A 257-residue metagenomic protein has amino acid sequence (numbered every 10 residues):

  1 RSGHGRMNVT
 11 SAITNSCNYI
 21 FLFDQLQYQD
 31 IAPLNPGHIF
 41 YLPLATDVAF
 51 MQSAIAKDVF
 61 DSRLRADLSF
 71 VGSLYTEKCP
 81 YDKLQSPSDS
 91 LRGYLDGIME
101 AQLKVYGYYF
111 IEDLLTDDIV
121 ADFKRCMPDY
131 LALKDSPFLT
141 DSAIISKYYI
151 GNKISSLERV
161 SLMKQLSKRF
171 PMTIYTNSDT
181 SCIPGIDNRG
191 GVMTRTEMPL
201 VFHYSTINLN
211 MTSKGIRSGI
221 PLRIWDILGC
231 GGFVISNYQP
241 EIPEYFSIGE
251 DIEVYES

Functional and structural regions predicted by a protein language model:
R1-K134: Catalytic core of nucleotide-activated saccharide and alditol-phosphate transferases
R6-N8, A12-T14, Q29-G37, Y41-L42 (+2 more regions): Catalytic binding pocket for nucleotide-activated donors in carbohydrate/polymer assembly enzymes
Q27, E158-L162, V201: Alpha-helical packing segments of well-folded alpha/beta enzyme cores
A49-V59, S156-L157, G191-T196: A Trp-anchored, charged/polar loop motif used as the substrate-binding/catalytic surface of acyl/ester-handling
L68, L166, I227: Conserved hydrophobic/aromatic pocket- or pore-lining residues that grip, position, or stack substrates in active sites
P80-P87, K147-N152, N188-R189: Short, flexible/disordered intra-domain loops and linkers
Y94, Q165, R169, Y245: Residues that form generic nucleotide/phosphate-binding pockets
D122-R169, Y175: Alpha-helix-centered segments that form part of catalytic cores
